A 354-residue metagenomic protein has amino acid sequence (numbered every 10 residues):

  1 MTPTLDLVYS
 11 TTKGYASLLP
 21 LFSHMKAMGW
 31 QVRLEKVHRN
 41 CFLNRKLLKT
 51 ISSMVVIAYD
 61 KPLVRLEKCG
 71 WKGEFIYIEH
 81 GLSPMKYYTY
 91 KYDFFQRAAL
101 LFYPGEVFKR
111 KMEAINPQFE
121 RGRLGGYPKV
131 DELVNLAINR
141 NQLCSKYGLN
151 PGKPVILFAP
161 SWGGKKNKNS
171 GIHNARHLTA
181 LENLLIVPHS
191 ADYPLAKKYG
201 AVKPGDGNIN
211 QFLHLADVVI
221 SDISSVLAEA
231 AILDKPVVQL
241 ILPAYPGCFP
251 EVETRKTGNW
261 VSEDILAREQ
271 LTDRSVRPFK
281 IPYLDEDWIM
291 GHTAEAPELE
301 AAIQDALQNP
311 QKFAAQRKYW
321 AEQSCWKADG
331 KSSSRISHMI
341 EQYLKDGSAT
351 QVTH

Functional and structural regions predicted by a protein language model:
T4-A137, Q142, G164: Active-site and donor-binding regions of nucleotide-sugar-utilizing enzymes
D6-H24, G125-K198, C325-A328, S332: Conserved catalytic-core segment of nucleotide-activated headgroup transferases in glycan assembly
L18, M112-E113, A196, A230 (+1 more regions): Hydrophobic packing residues within well-ordered alpha-helices of enzyme cores
V56, E74-Y77, L100-F102, R123 (+5 more regions): Hydrophobic/aromatic beta-strand patches that form the interior of the parallel beta-sheet core in alpha/beta enzyme
E67-G70, T89-Y90, E113-A114, N169-G171 (+3 more regions): Short amphipathic alpha-helical segments
W71-Y77, P204-T257: A donor-sugar binding/catalytic signature common to diverse glycosyltransferases and related nucleotide-sugar
E79-L82, H189, L242: Histidine-centered beta-alpha loop that forms part of the nucleotide-sugar donor binding/catalytic region in diverse
E251-V252, V261-H354: C-terminal amphipathic helix plus adjacent low-complexity, charged tail appended to glycosyltransferase catalytic
